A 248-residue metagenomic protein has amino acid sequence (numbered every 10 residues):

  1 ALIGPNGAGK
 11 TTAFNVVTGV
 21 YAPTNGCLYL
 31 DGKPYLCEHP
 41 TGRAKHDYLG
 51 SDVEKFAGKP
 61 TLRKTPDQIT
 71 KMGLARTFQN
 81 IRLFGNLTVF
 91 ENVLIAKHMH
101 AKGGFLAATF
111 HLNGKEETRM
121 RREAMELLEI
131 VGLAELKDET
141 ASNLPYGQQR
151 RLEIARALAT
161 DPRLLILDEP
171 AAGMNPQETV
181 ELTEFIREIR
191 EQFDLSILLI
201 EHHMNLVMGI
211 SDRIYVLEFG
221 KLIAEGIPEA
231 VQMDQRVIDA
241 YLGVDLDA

Functional and structural regions predicted by a protein language model:
A1-A248: Glycine-rich phosphate-binding loops of nucleotide-dependent enzymes
